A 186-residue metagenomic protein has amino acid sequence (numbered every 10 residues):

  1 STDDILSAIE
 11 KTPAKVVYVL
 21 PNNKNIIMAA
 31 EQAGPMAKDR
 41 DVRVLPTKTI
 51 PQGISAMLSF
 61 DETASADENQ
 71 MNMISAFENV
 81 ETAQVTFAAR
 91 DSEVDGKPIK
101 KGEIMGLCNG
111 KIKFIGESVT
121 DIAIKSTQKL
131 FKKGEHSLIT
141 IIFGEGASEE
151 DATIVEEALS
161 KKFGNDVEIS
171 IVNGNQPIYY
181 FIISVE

Functional and structural regions predicted by a protein language model:
S1-E186: N-terminal loops that bind phosphate or other acidic moieties and the adjacent beta-alpha structural core
